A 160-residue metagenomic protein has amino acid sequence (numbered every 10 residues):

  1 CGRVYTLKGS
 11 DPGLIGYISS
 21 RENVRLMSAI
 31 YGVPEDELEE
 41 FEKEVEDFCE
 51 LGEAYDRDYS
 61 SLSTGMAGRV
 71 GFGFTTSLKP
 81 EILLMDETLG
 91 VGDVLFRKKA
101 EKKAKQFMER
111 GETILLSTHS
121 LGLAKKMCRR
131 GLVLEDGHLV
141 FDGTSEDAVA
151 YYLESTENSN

Functional and structural regions predicted by a protein language model:
C1-A29: ABC ATPase nucleotide-binding domain signature region
R25, E37-A54, G71-G73: Conserved ABC ATPase "signature" region
D58-G65: Conserved ABC ATPase signature
T76-M85: A short, proline-enriched helix->beta-strand linker immediately N-terminal to the Walker B motif in ABC-type P-loop
G92-D93: ABC-family nucleotide-binding domains
R97-R110: Helical segment within the ABC ATPase nucleotide-binding domain
T118-H119: H-loop/switch region of ABC-family ATPase nucleotide-binding domains
M127-T144, Y152: H-loop (His-switch) and adjacent beta-strand-loop-beta switch element of ABC-type ATPase nucleotide-binding domains
